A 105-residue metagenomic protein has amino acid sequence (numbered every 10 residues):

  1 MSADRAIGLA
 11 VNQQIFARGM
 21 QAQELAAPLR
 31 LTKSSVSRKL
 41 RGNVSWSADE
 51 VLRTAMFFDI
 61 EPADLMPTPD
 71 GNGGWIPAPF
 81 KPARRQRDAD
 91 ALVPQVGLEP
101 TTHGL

Functional and structural regions predicted by a protein language model:
M1-M20: A short, Lys/Arg-rich alpha-helix, primarily the initiator
Q13, R38, M56, P67: DNA-binding alpha-helical recognition surfaces that contact promoter or target DNA
I15, A26, A55: The alpha-helix within a helix-turn-helix
F16, R30, R41-G42, L52 (+1 more regions): Residue-level detection of the helix-turn-helix DNA-binding "recognition helix"
G19-R41: Short alpha-helical DNA-recognition segment
M20, W46-D49: Residue-level signal for the short linker/turn that defines the boundary of a DNA-recognition helix
D49-D64: DNA major-groove recognition helix of helix-turn-helix/homeodomain DNA-binding modules
M66-L105: Short, charged recognition helix plus adjacent turn of helix-turn-helix-like nucleic-acid-binding domains
